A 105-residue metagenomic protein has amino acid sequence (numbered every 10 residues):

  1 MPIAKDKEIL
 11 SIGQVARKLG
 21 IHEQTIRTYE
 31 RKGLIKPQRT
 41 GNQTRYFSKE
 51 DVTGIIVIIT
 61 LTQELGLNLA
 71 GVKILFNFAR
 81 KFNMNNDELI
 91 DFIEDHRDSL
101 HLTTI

Functional and structural regions predicted by a protein language model:
M1-E8, I12-R17, K36-P37, G41 (+1 more regions): Arg/Lys-rich, alpha-helical DNA-contact motif
H22-T25: Short coil turns linking two alpha-helices in DNA-binding domains
Y29, F47: Conserved active-site tyrosine of GNAT-family acetyltransferases
G33: Glycine-centered, phosphate/nucleic-acid-interacting loop/turn motifs that mediate DNA/RNA or nucleotide
T44: Conserved catalytic core of two-component sensor histidine kinases, primarily the HATPase_c ATP-binding
